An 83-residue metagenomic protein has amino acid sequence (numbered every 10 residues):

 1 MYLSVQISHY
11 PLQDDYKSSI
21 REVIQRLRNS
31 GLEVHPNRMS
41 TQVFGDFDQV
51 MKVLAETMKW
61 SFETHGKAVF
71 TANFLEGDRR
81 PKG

Functional and structural regions predicted by a protein language model:
M1-G83: Charge-rich, low-complexity N-terminal segments
